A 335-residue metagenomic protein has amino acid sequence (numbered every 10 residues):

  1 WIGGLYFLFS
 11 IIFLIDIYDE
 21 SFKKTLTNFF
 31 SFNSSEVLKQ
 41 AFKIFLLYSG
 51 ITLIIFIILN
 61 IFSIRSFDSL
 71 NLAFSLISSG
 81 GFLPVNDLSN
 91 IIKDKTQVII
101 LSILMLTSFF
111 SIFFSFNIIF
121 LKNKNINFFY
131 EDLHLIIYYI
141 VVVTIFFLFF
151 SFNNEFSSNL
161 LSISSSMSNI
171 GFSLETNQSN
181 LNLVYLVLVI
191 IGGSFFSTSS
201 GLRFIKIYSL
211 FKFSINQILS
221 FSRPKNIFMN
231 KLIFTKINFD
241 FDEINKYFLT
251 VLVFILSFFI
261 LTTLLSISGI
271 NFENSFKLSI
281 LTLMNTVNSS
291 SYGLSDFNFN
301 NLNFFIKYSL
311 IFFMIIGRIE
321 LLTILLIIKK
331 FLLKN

Functional and structural regions predicted by a protein language model:
W1-N335: Membrane-proximal intracellular helices of multi-pass ion channels
